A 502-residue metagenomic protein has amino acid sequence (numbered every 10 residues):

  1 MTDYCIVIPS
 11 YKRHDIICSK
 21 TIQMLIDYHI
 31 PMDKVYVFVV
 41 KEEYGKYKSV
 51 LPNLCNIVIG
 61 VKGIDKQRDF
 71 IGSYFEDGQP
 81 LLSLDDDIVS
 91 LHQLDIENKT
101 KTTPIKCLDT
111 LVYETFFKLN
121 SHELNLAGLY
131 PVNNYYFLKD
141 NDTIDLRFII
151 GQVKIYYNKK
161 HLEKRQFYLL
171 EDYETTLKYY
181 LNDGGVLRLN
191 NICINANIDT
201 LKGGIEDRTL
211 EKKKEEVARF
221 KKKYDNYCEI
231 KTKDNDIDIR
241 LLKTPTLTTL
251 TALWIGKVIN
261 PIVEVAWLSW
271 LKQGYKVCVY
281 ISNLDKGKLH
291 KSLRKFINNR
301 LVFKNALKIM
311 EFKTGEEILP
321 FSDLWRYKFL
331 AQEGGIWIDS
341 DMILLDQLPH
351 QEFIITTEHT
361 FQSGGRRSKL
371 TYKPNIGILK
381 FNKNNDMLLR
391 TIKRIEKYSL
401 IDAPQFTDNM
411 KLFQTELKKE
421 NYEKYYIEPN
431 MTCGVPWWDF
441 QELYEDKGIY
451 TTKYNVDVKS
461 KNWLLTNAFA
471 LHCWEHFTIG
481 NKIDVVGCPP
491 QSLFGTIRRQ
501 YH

Functional and structural regions predicted by a protein language model:
V7-I8, I22-Y47, I57-V61, K276-L284: Short beta-strand/loop segment that forms part of the nucleotide-sugar
I8-H29, E43-S49, V258-S269: Short, well-formed alpha-helical segments that are part of the catalytic scaffolds of diverse glycosyltransferases
F38-L84, V89-P104, D285-L324: Active-site-proximal specificity loops/subdomain of glycosyltransferases
L81, G335-W337: Short aromatic/hydrophobic "clamp" motif used to bind/position activated sugar donors
L91-E174, Q347-T415: Conserved catalytic core of nucleotide-sugar-dependent glycosyltransferases
H161-N195, R208, I343: Donor nucleotide-sugar recognition loop
G184, I239-S322, S340-H502: Glycosyltransferase-associated regions of secretory-pathway enzymes, highlighting luminal stem/catalytic domains
G185-L242, P429-F440, L471: Active-site donor/metal-binding and catalytic loop motifs of nucleotide-sugar-dependent glycosylation enzymes
